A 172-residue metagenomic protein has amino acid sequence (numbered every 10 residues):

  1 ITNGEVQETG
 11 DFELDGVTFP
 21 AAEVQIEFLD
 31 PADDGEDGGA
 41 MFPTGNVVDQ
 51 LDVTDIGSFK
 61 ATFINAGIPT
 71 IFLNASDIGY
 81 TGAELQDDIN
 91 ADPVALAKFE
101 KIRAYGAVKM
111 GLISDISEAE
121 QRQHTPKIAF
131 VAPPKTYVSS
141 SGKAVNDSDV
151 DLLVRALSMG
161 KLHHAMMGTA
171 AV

Functional and structural regions predicted by a protein language model:
I1-V172: Non-transmembrane, aqueous-exposed alpha-helical and coiled segments at domain scale
